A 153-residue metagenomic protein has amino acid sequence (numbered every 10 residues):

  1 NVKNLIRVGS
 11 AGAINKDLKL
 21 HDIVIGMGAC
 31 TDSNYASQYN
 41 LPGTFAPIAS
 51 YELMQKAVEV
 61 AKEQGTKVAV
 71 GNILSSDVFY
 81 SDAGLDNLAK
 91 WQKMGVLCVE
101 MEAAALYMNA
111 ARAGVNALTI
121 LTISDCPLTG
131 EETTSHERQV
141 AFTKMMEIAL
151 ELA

Functional and structural regions predicted by a protein language model:
N1-A153: Glycine-rich phosphate- or other oxyanion-binding loops that anchor nucleotides, phosphorylated ligands
